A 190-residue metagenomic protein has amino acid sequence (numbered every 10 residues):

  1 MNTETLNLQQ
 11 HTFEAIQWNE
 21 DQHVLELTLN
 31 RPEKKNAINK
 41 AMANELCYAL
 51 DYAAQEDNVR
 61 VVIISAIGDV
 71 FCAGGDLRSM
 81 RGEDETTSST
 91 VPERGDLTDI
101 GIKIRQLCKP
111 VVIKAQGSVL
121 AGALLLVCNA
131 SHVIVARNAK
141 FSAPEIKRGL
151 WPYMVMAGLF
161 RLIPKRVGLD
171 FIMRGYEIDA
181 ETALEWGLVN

Functional and structural regions predicted by a protein language model:
M1-I67, I102: Conserved CoA-thioester-binding segment of acyl-CoA-metabolizing enzymes
L27, I64, D76, L126-C128 (+1 more regions): Hydrophobic/aromatic residues within transmembrane alpha-helices of multi-pass small-molecule transporters
N30, S65, E83, A136 (+1 more regions): Conserved residues at the C-terminal ends of beta-strands
P32-K35, D69, G74, S118 (+2 more regions): A short, glycine- and basic residue-enriched loop/turn that sits immediately adjacent to a domain's principal
E33, A37, N44, T87-T98 (+3 more regions): Residues at secondary-structure transition points
A37-K40, A73, G82, M173 (+1 more regions): Phosphate-coordinating loops and pocket residues in cytosolic domains that bind phosphorylated ligands
N58, A66-K103, V119: Glycine- (often His-adjacent) and acidic-residue-rich active-site loop that binds/positions the CoA thioester
I102-N190: Crotonase-fold acyl-CoA enzyme core
